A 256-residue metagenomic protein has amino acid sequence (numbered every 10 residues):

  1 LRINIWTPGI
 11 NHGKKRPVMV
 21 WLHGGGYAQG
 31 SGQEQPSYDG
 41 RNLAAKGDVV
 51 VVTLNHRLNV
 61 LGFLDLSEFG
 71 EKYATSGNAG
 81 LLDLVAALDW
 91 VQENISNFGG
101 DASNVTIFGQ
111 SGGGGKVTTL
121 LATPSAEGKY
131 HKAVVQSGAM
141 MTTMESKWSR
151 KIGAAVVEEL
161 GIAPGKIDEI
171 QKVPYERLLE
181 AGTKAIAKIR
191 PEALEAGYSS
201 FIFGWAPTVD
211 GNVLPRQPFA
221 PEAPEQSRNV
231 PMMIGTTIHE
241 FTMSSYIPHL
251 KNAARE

Functional and structural regions predicted by a protein language model:
L1, H12-K14, L22-V85, E93-N97: Cap/lid segment of the alpha/beta-hydrolase catalytic domain
L1-K14, E176, L194: Catalytic-loop region of hydrolases
G9-V18, G47, A102-S103, Q226-V230: Proline/glycine-enriched tight loop/beta-turn segments at coil->beta junctions that connect or precede beta-strands
K14-R16, Q29-Q35, G62-S67, T118-L120 (+2 more regions): Short, solvent-exposed loop/turn and secondary-structure capping segments
P17, V91, F98-S111: Alpha/beta-hydrolase fold nucleophile elbow
L22-G26, H56, G112, G138 (+1 more regions): Glycine-rich His-Gly loop
E93, E127, K132, Q136-R255: Substrate-access "cap/lid" subdomains that shape and gate the entrance to catalytic or ligand-binding pockets
G114-A126: Short glycine-enriched nucleophile-adjacent loop and the immediately C-terminal alpha-helix near the catalytic center
